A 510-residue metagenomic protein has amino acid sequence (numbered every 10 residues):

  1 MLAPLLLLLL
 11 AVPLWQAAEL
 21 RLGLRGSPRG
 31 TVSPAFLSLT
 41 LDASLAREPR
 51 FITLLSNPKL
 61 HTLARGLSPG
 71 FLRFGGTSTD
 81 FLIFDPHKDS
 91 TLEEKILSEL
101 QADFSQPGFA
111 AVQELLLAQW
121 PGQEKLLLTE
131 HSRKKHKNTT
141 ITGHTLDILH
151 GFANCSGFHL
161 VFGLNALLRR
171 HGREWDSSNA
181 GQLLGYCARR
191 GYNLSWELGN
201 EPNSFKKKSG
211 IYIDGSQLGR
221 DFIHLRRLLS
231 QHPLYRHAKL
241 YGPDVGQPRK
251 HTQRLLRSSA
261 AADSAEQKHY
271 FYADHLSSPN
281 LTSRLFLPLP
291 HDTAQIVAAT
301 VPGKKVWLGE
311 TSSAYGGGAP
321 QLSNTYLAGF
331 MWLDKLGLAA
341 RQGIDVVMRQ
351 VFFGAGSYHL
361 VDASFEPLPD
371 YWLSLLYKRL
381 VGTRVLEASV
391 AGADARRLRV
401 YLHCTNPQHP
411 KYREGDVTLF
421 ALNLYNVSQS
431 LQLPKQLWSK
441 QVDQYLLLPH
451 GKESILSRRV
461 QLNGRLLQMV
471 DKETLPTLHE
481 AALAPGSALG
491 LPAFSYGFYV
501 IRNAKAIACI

Functional and structural regions predicted by a protein language model:
L2-S264, H291, V297-G309, S313-I510: Non-catalytic accessory regions flanking glycosidase/transglycosidase catalytic cores in CAZymes
K207-I213, K268-P290: Substrate-binding/catalytic cleft of secreted carbohydrate-active enzymes, primarily glycoside hydrolases
